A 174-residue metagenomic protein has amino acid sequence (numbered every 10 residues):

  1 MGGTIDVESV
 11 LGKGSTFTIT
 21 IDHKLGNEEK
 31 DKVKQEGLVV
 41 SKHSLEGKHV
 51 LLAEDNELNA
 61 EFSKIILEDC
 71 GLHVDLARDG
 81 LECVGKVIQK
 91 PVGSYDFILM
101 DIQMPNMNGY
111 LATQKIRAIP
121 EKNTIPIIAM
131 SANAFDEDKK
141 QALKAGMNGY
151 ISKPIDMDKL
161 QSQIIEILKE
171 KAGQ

Functional and structural regions predicted by a protein language model:
M1-Q174: C-terminal compact regulatory domains
